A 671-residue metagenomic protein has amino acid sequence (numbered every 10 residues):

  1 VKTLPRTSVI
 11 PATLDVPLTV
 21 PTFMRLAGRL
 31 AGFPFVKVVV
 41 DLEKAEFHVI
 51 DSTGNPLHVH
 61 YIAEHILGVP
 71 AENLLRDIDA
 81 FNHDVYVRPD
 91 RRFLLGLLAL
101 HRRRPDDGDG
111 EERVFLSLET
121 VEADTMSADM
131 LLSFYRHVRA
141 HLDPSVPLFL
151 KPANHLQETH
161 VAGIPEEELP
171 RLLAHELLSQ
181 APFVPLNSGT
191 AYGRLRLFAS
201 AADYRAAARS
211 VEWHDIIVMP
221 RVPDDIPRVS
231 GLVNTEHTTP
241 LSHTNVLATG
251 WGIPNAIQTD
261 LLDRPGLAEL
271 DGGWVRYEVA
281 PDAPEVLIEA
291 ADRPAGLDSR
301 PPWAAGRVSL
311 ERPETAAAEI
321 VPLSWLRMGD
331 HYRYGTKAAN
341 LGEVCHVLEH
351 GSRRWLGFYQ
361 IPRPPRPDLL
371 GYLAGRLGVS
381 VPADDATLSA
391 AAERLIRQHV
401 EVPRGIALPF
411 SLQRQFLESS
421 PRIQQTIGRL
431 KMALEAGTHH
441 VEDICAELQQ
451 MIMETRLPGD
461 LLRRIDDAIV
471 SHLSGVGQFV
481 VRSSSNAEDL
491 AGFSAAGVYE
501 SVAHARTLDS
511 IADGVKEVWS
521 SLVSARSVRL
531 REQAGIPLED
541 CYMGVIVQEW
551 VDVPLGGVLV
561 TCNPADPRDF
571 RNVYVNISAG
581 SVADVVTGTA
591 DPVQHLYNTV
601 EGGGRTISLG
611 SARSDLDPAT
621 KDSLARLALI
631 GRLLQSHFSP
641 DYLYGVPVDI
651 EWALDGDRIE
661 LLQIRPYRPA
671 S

Functional and structural regions predicted by a protein language model:
K2-L4, V222-V229, T249-I253, I257-Q258 (+4 more regions): Domain-scale detector for complete catalytic domains at protein termini or as standalone homologs
K2-M126, M130-L131, T190-F198, W213 (+6 more regions): N-terminal beta-alpha lobe that positions the nucleotide/phosphoryl donor in ATP/NTP-coupled carboxylate activation
P105-S210, I216-I217: Low-complexity, highly charged intrinsically disordered N-terminal segments that act as targeting/localization
Y192-L261, Y574, S578: Extracellular/luminal Protease-associated
P223, E236, L348, S485 (+5 more regions): Short, flexible loop/turn elements at secondary-structure junctions
V246-I253, H346-V347, C562-D566: Alpha-helix C-terminal capping segments
R482, F493, V502-H504, G514-V515 (+2 more regions): Beta-strand scaffold of nucleotide-dependent catalytic cores
V573-G656: Conserved catalytic alpha/beta cores of large enzymes that bind or transform nucleotide phosphates and polynucleotides
